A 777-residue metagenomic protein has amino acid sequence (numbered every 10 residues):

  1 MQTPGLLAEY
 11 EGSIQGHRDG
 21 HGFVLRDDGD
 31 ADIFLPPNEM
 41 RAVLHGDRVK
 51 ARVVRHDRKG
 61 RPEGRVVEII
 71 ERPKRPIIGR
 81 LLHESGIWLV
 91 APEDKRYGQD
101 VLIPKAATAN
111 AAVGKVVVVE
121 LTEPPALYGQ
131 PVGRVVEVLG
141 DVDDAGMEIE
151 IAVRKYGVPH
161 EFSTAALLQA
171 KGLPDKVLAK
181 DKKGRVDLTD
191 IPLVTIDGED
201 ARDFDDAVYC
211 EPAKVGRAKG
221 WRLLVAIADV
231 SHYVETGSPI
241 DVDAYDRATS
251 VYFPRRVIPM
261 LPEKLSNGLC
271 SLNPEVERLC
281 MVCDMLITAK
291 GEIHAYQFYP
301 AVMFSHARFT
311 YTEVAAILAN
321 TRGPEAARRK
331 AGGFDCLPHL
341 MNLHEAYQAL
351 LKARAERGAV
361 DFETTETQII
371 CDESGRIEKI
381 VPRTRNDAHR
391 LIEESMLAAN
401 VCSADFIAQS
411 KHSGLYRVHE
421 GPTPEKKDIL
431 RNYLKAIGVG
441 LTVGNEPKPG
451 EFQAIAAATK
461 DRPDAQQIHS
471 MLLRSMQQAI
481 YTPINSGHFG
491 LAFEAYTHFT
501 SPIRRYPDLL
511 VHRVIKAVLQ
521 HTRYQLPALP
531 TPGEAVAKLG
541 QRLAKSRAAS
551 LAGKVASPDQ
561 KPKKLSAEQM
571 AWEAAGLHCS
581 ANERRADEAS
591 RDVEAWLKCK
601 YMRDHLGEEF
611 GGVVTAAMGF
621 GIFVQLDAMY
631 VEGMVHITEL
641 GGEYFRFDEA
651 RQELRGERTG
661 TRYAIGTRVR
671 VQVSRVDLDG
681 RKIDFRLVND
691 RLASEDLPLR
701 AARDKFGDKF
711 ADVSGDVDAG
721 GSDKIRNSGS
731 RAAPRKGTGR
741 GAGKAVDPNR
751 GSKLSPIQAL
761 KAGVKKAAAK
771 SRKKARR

Functional and structural regions predicted by a protein language model:
M1-L224, S231-V276, R308, A315-A316 (+1 more regions): Charge-lined substrate channels and their catalytic hotspots, especially those that engage the 3′ end of RNA
D27-G29, H56, E84-S85, I287-E292 (+1 more regions): Short acidic-glycine loop/turn motifs at beta-strand connectors
G29-H45, G60-E63, P73, G86 (+8 more regions): Single-stranded RNA-binding regions, centering on S1/OB-family and related RNA-binding modules
G46, G114, V135, I196 (+6 more regions): Conserved structural-core and active-site-/substrate-pathway-adjacent residues in large, well-folded domains of enzymes
V118-E120, L188-T195, E199-A218, L340-R357 (+3 more regions): Phosphate-interacting basic helix/loop segments used at nucleotide- and nucleic-acid interfaces
Y128, V132, V138, L286-I317 (+1 more regions): Extended accessory regions or peripheral subdomains of proteins
R217, L286, F298, Y311-D627 (+3 more regions): Append "with occasional cross-activation on large, charged helical scaffolds in nucleic-acid assemblies
N267-A289, D464, S470: Phosphate/diphosphate-binding loops
